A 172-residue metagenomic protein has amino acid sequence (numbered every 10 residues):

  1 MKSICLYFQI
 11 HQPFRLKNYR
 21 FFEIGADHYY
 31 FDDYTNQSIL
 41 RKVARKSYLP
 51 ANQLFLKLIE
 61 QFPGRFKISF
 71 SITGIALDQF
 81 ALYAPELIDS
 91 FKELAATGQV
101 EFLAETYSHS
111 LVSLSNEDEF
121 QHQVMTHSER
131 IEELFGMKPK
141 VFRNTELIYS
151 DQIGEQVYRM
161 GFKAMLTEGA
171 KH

Functional and structural regions predicted by a protein language model:
M1-V141, L147-H172: Catalytic alpha-helical scaffold of carbohydrate-active enzymes acting on polysaccharides/glycoconjugates
